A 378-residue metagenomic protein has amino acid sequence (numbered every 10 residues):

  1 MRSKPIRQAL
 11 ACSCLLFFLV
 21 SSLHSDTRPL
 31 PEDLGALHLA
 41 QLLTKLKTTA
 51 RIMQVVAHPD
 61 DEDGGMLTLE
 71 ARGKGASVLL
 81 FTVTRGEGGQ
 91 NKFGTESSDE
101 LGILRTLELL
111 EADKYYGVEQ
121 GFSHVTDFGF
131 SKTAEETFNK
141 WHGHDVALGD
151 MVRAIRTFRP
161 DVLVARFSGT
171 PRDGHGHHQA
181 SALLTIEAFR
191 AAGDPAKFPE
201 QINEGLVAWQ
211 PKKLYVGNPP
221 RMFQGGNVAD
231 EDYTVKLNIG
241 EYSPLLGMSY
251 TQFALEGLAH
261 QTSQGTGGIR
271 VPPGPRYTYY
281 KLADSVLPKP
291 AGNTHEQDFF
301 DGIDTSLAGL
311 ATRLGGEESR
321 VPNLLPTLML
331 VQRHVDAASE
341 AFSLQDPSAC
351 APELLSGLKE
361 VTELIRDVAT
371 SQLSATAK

Functional and structural regions predicted by a protein language model:
M1-R7: Positively charged n-region of N-terminal signal peptides that target proteins for export
R2, S25-I52, T133-F138, H144-T370 (+1 more regions): Metal-dependent de-N-acetylase/amidase catalytic core
A9-S22: Bacterial N-terminal signal peptides
F18, Q54-A57, R172: Generic secretory/membrane-interface signal
S21, A76, Q210: Residue-level signal for beta-strand positions within conserved beta-sheet cores that form or flank
D26-T157, Q179, L183-R190: Active-site rim/loop-helix segments in enzyme catalytic domains that contact anionic ligands
